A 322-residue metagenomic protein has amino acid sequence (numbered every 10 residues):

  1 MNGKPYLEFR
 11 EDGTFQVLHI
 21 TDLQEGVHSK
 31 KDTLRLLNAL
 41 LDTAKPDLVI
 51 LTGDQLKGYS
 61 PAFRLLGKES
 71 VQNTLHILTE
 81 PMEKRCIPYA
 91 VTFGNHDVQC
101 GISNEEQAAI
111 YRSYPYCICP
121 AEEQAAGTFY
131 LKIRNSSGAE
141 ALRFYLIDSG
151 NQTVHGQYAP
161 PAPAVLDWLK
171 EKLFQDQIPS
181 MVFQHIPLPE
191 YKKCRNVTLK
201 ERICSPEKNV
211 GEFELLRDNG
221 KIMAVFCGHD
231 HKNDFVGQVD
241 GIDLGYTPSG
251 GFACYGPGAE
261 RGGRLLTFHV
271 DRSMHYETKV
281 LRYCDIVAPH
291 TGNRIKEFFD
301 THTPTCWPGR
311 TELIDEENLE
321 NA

Functional and structural regions predicted by a protein language model:
M1-I77: N-terminal active-site segment of His-dependent metallophosphoesterases
N2-F9, L66-Q175, K221, R264-V270: Extended active-site neighborhood of metal-dependent phosphoesterases/phosphodiesterases
G3-Y6, E11, Y130-G138, E212-N219 (+1 more regions): Binuclear metal-dependent phosphoesterase catalytic core
T14-Q24, A141-N151, F183, I242-S249: Active-site-proximal beta-strand elements of phosphoester/diester hydrolases
D22, L37, V49, D54 (+8 more regions): Divalent metal-coordination and catalytic microenvironments
Q24-E25, Y59, R64-L65, N151-P160 (+1 more regions): Surface-exposed cleft-lining segments at the edges of enzyme active sites
G26-H28, K57-S60, V91-S103, Q152-H155 (+4 more regions): Active-site environment of divalent metal-dependent phosphoester hydrolases
A44-L48, R143-L146, Q157-D234, H302 (+1 more regions): His/acidic metal-ligating clusters that form di-metal
